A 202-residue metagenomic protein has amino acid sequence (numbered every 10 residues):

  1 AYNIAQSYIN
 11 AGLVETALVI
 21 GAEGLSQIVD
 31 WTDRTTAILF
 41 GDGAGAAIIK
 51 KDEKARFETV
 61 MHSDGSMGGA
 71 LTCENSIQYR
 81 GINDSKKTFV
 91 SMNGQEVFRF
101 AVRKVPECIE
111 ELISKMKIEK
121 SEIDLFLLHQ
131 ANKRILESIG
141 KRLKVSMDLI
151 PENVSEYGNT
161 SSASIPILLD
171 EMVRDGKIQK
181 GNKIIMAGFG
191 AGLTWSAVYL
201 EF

Functional and structural regions predicted by a protein language model:
A1-N3, E23, I48: Alpha-helical metal-binding/catalytic segments enriched in His/Glu/Asp
Y2-L13, P106, D124-F202: Claisen-condensing/thiolase-fold acyl-transfer catalytic domains that form or cleave C-C bonds in fatty acid
N10-A44: Flexible, glycine-rich active-site loops centered on histidine and acidic residues that chelate a metal or position
E15-L18, G45-A47, A55, L125 (+1 more regions): Structural motif
I28-D30, G69-L71, S138-I139, A197: Short, well-ordered secondary-structure micro-motifs
D33-R99, R103, E107, F189 (+1 more regions): Condensing-enzyme catalytic core mediating Claisen C-C bond formation in acyl metabolism
S76-D124, I135-K144, L168, M172 (+1 more regions): Conserved active-site "lid/cap" helical segment
